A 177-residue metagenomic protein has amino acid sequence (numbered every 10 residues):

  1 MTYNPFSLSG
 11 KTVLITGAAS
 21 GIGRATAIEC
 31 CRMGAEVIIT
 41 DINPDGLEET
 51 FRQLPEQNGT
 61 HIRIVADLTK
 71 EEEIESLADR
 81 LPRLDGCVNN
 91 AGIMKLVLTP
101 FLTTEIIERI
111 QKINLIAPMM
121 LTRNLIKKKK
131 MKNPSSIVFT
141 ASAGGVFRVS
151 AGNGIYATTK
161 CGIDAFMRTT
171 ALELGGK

Functional and structural regions predicted by a protein language model:
M1-K11: Flexible N-terminal pre-Rossmann segment of NAD(P)-dependent oxidoreductases
K11, R83-L84, K128-A143, G176-K177: Active-site loop of short-chain dehydrogenase/reductase
A19-S20: Conserved glycine-rich cofactor-binding loop
A91-L96: Conserved NAD(P)H cofactor-binding loop of Rossmann-fold oxidoreductase domains
L98-Q111: Substrate-binding pocket helix/loop in short-chain dehydrogenase/reductase
T122-R123, R168: A short, exposed helix-loop element centered on a Lys and neighboring polar residues
V138-G162, M167-R168, L172-G175: Catalytic loop of short-chain dehydrogenase/reductase
